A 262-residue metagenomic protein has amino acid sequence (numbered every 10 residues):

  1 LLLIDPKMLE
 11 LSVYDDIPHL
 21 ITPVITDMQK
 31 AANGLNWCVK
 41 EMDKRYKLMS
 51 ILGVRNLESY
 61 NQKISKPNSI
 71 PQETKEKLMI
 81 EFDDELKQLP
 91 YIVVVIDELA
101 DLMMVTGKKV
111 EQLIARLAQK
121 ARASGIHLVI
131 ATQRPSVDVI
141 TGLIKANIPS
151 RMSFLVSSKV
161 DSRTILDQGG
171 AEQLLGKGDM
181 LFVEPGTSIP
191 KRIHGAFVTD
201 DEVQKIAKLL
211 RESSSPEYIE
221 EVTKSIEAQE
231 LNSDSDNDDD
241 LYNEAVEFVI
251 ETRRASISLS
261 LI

Functional and structural regions predicted by a protein language model:
L1-Q29, N33, L143-I144: P-loop NTPase switch/communication element
N36: A small-molecule sensor/coupling module
K40-I262: P-loop NTPase motor-domain active sites and their immediate coupling elements
